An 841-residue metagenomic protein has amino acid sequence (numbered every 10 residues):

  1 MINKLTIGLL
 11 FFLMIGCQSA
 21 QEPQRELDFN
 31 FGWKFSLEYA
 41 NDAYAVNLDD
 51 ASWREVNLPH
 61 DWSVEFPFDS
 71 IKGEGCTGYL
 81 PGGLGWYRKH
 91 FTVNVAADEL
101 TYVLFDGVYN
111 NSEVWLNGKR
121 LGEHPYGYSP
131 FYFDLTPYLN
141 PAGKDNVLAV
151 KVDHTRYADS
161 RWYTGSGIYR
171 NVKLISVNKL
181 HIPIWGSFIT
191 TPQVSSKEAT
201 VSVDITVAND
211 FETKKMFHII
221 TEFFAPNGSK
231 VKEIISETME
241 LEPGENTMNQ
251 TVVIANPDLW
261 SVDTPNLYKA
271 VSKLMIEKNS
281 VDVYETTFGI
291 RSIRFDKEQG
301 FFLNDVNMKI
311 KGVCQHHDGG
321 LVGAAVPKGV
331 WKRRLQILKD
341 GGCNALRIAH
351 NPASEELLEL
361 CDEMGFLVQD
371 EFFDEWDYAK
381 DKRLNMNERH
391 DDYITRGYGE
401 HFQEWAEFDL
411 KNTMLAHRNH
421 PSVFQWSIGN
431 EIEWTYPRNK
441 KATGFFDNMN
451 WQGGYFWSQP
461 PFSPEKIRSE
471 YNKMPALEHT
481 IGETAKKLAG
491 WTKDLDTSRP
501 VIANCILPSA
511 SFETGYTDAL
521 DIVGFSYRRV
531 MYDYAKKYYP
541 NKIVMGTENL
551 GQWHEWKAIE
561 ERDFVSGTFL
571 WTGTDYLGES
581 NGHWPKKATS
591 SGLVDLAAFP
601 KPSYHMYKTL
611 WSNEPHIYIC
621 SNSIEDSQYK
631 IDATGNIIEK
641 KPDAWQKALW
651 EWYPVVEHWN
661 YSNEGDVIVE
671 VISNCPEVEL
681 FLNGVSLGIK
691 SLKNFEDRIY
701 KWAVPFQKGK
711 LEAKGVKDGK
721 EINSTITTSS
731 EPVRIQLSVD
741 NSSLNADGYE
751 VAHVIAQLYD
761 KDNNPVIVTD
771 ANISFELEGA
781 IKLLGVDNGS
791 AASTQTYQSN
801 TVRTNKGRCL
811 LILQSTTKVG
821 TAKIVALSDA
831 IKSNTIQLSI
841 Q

Functional and structural regions predicted by a protein language model:
M1-Q24: Bacterial Sec-dependent N-terminal signal peptides
R25-A45, L58, S63-V64, Y157-A158 (+5 more regions): Substrate-binding clefts and catalytic carboxylate motifs of secreted carbohydrate-active enzymes
L27-F31, S36-Y39, T77, G82-W185 (+5 more regions): Accessory beta-strand-rich segments of carbohydrate-active enzymes
V46-D49, K215-I220, V262-K269, E664-I668 (+5 more regions): Short flexible loop/turn segments that cap and initiate beta-strands
H60-V93, A97-F105, Y109-N117, G122-P125 (+8 more regions): Active-site-adjacent substrate/metal-binding segments within catalytic domains of carbohydrate-active enzymes
L116, E198-M239, N246-Q250, V667-S686 (+3 more regions): Beta-strand-rich binding/interaction modules
L135-P137, Q250-L259, Y700-F706, Q798-T817: Short, hydrophobic beta-strand segments
N140, D204-D296, P705-K708, K717-D718 (+2 more regions): Extended acidic/polar, glycine-enriched regions that form or flank non-catalytic beta-rich accessory modules
